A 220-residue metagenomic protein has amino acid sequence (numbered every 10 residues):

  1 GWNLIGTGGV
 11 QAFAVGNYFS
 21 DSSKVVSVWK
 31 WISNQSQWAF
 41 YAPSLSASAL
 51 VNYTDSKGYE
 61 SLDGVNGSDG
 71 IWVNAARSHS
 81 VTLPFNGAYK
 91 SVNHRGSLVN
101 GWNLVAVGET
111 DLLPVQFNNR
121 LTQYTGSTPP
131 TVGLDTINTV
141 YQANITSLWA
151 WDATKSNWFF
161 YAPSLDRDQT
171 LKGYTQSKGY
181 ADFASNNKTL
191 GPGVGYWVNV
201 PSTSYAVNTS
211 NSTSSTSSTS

Functional and structural regions predicted by a protein language model:
G1-S220: N-terminal exported-region signature
